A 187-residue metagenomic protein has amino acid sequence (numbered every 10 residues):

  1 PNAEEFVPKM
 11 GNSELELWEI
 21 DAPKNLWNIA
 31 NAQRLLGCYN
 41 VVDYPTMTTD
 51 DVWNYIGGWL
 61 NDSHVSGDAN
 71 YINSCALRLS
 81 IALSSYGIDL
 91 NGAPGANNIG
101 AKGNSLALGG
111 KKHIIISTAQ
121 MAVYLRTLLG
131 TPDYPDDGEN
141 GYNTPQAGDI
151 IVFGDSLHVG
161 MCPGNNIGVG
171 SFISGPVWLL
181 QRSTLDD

Functional and structural regions predicted by a protein language model:
P1-R34, N40, N140-D187: Active-site or metal-binding loop neighborhoods of secreted/extracellular toxin and effector enzymes
N2-G109: N-terminal capping segments
A96-W178: ...with weaker cross-activation on analogous glycine-rich loops/strands in unrelated enzymes
